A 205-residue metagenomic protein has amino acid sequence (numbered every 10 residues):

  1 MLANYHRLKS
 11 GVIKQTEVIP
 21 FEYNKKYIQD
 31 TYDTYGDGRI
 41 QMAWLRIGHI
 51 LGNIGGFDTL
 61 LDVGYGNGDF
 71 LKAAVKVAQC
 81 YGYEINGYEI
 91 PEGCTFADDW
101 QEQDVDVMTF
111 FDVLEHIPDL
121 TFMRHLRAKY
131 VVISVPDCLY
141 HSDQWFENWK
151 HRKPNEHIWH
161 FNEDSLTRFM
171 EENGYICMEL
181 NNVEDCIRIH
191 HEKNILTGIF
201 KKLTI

Functional and structural regions predicted by a protein language model:
M1-V107, F111, L120-L126, Q144-W149 (+4 more regions): Conserved N-terminal segment of class I S-adenosyl-L-methionine
F111-L114, S134: Residues lining the SAM
H116, H157-H160: Histidine-centered active-site/metal-ligand motif
H116-I117, Y140: Short glycine-rich, flexible loops that bind phosphorylated cofactors or substrates
A128-Y140: Conserved beta-strand signature within the Rossmann-like core of class I S-adenosyl-L-methionine
V132-S134, M178-N181: Conserved active-site loop/cleft motifs that coordinate metal ions or position small ligands
G174: Short glycine-rich hinge loops at helix-strand junctions in the catalytic core of two-component histidine kinases
